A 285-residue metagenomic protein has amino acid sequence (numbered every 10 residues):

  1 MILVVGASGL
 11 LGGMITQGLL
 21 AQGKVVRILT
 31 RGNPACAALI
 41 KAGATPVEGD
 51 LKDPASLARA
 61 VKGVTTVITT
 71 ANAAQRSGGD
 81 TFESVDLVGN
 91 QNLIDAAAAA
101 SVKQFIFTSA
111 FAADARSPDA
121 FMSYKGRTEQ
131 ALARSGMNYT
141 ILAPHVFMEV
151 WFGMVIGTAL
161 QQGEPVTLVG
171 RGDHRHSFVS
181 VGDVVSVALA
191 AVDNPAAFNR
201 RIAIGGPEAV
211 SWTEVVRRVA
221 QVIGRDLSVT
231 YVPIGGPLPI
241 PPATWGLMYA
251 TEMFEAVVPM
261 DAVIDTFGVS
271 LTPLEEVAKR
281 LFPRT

Functional and structural regions predicted by a protein language model:
M1, T65-T66, Q104, Y249-E255: Structural motif
M1-V25, R31-K41, P46, K52-A55 (+5 more regions): Oxidoreductase cofactor-interface core, primarily capturing Rossmann-like NAD(P)-dependent enzymes
E48, Y231: Conserved residues in the N-terminal Rossmann fold of short-chain dehydrogenase/reductase
V61, T65-I68, D86, I106: N-terminal Rossmann-like NAD(P) cofactor-binding module of classical short-chain dehydrogenase/reductase
T70-A71, S109: Glycine-rich, N-terminal phosphate-binding loop of Rossmann-like dinucleotide-binding domains
R76-G89: Short alpha-helical oligomerization interface
G89-N92, A96: Short, conserved SAM-binding segment of the class I
V222-I223, P233-T285: A hydrophobic C-terminal alpha-helical subdomain
